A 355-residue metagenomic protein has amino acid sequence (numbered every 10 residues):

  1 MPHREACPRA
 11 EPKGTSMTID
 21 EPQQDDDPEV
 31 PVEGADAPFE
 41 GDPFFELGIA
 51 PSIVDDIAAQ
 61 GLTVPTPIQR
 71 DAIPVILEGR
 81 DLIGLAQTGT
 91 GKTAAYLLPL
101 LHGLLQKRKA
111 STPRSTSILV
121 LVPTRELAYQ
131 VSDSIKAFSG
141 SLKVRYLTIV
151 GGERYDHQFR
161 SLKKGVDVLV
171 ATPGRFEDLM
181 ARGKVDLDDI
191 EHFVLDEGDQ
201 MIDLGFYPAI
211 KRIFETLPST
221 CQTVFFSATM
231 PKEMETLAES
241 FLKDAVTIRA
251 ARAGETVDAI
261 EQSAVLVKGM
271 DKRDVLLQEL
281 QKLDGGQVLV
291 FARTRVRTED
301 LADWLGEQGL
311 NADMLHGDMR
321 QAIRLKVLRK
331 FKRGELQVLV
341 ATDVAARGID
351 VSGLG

Functional and structural regions predicted by a protein language model:
P2-P22, D27, P31-G355: Conserved helicase RecA-like core
